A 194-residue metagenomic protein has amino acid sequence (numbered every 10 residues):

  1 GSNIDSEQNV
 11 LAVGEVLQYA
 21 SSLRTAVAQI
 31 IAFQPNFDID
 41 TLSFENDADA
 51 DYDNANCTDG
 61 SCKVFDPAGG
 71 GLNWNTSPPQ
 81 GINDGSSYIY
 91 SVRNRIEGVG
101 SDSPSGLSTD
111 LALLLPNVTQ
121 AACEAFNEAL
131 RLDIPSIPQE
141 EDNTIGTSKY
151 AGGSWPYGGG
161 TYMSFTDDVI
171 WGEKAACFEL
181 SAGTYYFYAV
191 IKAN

Functional and structural regions predicted by a protein language model:
G1: Active-site-proximal cofactor/substrate-binding loop regions of enzyme domains
I4-P35: Membrane-proximal N-terminal amphipathic helix
V27-N73: Short, glycine/small-hydrophobic-rich surface segments
T58-N194: Intrinsically disordered, low-complexity regions enriched in Pro/Ser/Thr/Gly and acidic residues
